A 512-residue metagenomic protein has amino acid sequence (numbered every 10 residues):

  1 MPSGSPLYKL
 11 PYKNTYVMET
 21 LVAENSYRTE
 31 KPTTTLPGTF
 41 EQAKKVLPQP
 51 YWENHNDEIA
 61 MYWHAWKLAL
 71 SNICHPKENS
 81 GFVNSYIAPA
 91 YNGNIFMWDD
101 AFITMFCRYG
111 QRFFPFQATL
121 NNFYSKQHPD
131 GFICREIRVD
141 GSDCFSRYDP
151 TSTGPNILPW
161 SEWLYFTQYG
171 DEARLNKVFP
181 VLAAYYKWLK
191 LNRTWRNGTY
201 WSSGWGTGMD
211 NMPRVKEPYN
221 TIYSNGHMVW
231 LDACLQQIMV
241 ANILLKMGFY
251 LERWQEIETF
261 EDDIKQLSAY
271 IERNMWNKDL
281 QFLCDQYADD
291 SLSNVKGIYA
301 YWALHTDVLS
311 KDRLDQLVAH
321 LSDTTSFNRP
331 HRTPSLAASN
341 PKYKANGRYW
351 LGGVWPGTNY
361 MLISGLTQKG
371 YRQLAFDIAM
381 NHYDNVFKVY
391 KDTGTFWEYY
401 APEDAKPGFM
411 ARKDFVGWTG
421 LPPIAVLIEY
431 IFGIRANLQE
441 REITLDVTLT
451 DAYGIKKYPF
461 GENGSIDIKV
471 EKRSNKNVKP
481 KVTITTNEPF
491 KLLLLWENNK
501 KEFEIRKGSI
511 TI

Functional and structural regions predicted by a protein language model:
M1-G93, E172-K177, A183-K190, K246-E256 (+2 more regions): Acidic/polar, glycine-enriched structural segments that form the non-catalytic walls/loops of the carbohydrate-binding
S5-E24, W52-N94, A118-D149, T194-V229 (+7 more regions): Extended glycan-interaction surfaces of carbohydrate-active proteins
T39-L47, I95-M97, D262, V295 (+1 more regions): Short acidic alpha-helix initiation/capping motifs at coil-to-helix transition points, especially at protein N-termini
Q49-I59, C107-L120, Y165-A183, K246-K265 (+3 more regions): Structural helix-adjacent loops and short alpha-helical linkers that scaffold large soluble proteins
H64-S71, N122, V181-W195, Q236 (+3 more regions): Alpha-helical scaffold segments in carbohydrate-active enzymes
G93-G204, W230-C234, I238, G353-K369 (+3 more regions): Aromatic-rich carbohydrate-recognition surfaces in CAZymes
H227-C234, F249, W254: Structured, solvent-exposed acidic/aromatic patches
S322-F327, Q368-I512: Non-catalytic C-terminal accessory modules of carbohydrate-active enzymes
